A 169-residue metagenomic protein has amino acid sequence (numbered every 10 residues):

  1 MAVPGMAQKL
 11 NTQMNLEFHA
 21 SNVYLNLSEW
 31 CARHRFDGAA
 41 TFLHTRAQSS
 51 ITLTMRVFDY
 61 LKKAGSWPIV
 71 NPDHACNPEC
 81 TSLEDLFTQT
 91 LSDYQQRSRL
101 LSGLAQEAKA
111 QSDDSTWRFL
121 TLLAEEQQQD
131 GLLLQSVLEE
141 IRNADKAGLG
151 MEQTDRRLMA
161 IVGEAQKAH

Functional and structural regions predicted by a protein language model:
M1-H169: Iron-associated oxidoreductase/ferritin-like identity signal
